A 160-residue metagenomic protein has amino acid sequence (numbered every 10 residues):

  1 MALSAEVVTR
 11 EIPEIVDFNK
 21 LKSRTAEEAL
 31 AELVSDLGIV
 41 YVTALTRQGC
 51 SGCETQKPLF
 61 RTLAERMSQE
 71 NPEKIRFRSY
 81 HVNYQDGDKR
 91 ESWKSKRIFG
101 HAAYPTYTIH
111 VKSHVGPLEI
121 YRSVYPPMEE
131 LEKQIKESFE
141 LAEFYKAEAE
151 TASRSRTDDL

Functional and structural regions predicted by a protein language model:
M1-A2, A149-L160: Intrinsic disorder/low-complexity signal
M1-A31: N-terminal "domain-start" segment that seeds a small globular fold
I15, T25-Q69: Local sequence-structure signature of Cys/Sec-based thiol-disulfide redox active-site neighborhoods
I15-S23, L45-R47, A64, S68-E91: Thiol-based oxidoreductase modules, predominantly thioredoxin-like and allied folds used for disulfide exchange
Y41-A44, R76-R78, T106-H110: Beta-strand cores of modular interaction/reader domains in eukaryotic scaffold and signaling proteins, especially PDZ
S51-G52, D86-K89, G116-P117, E129-E130: Eukaryotic short linear interaction motifs
W93-A102: A short glycine-leucine-enriched loop at secondary-structure breakpoints that most characteristically corresponds
H101-R154: Non-catalytic, surface beta->alpha helical segment in thiol-disulfide oxidoreductase systems
